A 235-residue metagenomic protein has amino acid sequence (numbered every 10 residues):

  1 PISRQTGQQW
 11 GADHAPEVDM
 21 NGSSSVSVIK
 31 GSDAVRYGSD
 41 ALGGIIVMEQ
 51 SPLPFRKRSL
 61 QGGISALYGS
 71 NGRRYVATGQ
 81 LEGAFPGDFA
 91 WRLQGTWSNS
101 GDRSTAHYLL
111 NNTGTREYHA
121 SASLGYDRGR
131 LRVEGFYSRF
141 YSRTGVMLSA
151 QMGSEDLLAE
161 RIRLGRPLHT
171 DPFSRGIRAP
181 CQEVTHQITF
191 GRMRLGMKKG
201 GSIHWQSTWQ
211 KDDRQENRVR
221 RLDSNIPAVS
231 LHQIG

Functional and structural regions predicted by a protein language model:
I2-K30: Short acidic/polar hinge/loop motifs at secondary-structure boundaries that mediate gating or recognition
D13-P16, V28, D40-S65, Y75-Q80: N-terminal periplasmic accessory domains that precede and gate Gram-negative outer-membrane beta-barrel machines
S27, V47, G63-S65, Q80 (+4 more regions): Outer-membrane beta-barrel architecture
L42-G44, L60-G62, Y75-G79, Y118-A122 (+2 more regions): Hydrophobic, lipid-facing positions within transmembrane beta-strands of outer-membrane proteins
I64-Y68, A77, L93-N99, Y126 (+2 more regions): Transmembrane beta-barrel strands of outer-membrane/channel proteins
G83, G125-R128, L195-M197, H232: Residue-level signature of outer-membrane beta-barrel architecture
D88-W91, R130-E134, K199-I203: Repeated loop/turn-to-beta-strand initiation elements of outer-membrane beta-barrel proteins
S100, A106, N111-T113, E117 (+2 more regions): Flexible loop and strand-edge segments within Gram-negative outer membrane beta-barrel domains
